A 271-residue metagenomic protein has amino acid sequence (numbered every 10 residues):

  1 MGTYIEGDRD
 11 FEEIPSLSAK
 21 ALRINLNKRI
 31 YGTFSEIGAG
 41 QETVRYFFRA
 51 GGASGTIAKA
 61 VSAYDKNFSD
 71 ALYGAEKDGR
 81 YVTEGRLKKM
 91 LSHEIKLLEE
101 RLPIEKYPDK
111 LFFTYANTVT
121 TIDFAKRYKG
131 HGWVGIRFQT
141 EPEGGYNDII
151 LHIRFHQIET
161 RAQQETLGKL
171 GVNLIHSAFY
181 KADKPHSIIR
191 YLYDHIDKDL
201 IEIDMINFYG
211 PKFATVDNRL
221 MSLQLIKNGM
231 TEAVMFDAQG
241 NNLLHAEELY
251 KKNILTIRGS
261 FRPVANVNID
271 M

Functional and structural regions predicted by a protein language model:
G2-F261, D270: Non-catalytic terminal extensions that flank enzyme cores
N266: Active-site glycine- and acidic-residue-rich loops that bind and position anionic ligands or nucleotide-like cofactors
